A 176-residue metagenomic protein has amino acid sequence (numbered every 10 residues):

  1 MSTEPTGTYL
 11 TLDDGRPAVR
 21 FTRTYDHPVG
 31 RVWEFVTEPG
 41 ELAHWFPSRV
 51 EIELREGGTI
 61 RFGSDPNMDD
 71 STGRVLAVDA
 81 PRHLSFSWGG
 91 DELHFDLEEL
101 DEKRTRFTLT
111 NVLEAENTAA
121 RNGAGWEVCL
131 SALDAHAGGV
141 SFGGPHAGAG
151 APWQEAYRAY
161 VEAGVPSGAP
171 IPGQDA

Functional and structural regions predicted by a protein language model:
M1-E4, L113-A176: A conserved amphipathic terminal alpha-helix motif
M1-R49, G173-A176: Hydrophobic ligand-binding cavity/cleft-lining segments
L10-R16, L54-E56, A77-D79, E99-E102: Short, ordered beta-strand-loop transition motifs
A18, L76, H83-A137: Beta-strand/loop substructures that line and gate deep hydrophobic ligand-binding cavities in soluble
T24, A43-G90, G168-A176: Glycine-rich portal/gate segments that line the openings of hydrophobic small-molecule binding cavities
T37-E38, P47, A80, S131 (+1 more regions): Residues at helix-coil transition
